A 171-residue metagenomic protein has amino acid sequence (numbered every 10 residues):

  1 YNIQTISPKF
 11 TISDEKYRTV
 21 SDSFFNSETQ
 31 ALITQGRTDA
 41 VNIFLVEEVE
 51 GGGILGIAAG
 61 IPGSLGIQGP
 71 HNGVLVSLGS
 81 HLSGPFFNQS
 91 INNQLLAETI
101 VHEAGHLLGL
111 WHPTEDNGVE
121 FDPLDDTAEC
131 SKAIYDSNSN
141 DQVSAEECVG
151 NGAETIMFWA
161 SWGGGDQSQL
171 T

Functional and structural regions predicted by a protein language model:
Y1-L82, N88: Active-site-proximal segments of metallohydrolase catalytic domains
L82-L170: The catalytic-center signature of Zn2+-dependent metalloproteases
